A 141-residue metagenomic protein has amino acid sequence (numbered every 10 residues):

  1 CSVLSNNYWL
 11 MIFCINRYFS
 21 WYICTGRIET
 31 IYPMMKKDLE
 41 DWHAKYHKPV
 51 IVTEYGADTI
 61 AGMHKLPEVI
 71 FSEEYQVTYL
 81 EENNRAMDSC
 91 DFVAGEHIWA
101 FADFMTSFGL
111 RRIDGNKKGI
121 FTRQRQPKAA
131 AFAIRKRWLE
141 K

Functional and structural regions predicted by a protein language model:
C1-I134: Substrate-binding/catalytic cleft of secreted carbohydrate-active enzymes, primarily glycoside hydrolases
W138-K141: Surface beta-strand/loop "capping" patches
